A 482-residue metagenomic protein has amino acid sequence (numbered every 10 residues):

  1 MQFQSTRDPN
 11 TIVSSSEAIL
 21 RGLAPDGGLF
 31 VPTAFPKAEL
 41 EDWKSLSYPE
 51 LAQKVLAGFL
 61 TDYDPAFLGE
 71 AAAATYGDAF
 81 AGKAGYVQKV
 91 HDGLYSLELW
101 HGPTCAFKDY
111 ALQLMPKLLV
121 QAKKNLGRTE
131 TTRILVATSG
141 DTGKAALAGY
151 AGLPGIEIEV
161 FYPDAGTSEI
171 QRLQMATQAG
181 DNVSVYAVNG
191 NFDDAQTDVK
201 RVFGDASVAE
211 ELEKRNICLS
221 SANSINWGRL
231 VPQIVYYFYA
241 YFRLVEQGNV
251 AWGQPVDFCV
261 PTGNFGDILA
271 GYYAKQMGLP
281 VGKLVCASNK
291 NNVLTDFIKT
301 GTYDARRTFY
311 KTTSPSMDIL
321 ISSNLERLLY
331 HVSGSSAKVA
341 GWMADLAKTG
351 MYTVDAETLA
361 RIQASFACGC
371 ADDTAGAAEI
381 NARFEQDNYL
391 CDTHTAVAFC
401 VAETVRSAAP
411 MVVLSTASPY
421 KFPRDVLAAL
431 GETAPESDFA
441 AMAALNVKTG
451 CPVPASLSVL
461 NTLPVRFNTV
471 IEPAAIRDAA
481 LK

Functional and structural regions predicted by a protein language model:
M1-K482: PLP-dependent amino-acid enzyme catalytic core
